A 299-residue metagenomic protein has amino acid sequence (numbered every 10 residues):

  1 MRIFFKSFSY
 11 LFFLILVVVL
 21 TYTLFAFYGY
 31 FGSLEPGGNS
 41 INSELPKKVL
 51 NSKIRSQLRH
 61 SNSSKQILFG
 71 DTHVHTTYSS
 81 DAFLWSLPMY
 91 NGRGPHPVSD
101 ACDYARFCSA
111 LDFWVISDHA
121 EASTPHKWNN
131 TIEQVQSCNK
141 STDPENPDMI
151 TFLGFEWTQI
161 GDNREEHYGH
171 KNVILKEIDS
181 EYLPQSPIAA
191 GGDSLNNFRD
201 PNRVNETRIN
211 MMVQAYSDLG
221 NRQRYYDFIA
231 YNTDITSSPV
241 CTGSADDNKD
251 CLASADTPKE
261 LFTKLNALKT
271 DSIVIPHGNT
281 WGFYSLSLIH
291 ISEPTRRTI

Functional and structural regions predicted by a protein language model:
M1-S7: Positively charged n-region of N-terminal signal peptides that target proteins for export
S7-R297: Extended, charged catalytic domains and RNA/DNA-binding interfaces, predominantly in divalent-metal-using enzymes
